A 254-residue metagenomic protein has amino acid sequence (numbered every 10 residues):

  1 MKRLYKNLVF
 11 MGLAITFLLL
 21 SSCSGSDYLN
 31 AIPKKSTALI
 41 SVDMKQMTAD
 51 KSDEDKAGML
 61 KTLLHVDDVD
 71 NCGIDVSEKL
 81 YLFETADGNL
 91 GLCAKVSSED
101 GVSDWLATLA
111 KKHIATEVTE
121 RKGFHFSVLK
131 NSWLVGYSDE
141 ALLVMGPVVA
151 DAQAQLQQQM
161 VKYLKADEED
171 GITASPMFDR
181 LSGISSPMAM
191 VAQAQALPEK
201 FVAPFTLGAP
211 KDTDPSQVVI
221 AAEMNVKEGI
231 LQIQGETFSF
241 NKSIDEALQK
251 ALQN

Functional and structural regions predicted by a protein language model:
K2-G12: Bacterial N-terminal signal peptides that target proteins for export
L19-S22: C-terminal motif of bacterial Sec signal peptides marking the signal peptidase cleavage site
S24-S26: Bacterial signal peptide processing site
L29, Y81-L82, L134, A221-E223: Short, surface-exposed charged micro-motifs
N30-K95: Start-of-domain marker
I40, C72-P176: Single conserved position on a long alpha-helix in the C-terminal lobe of the eukaryotic protein kinase
D167-N254: Leucine-rich, highly hydrophobic segment in Treponema pallidum outer-membrane-associated proteins
